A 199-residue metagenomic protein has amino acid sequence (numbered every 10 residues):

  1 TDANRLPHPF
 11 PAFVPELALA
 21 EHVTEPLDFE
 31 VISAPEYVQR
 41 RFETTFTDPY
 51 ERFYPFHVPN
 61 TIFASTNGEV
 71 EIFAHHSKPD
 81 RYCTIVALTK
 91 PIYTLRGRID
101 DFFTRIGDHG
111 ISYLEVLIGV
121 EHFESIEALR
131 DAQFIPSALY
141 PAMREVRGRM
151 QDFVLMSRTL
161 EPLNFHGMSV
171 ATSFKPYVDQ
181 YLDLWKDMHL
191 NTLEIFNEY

Functional and structural regions predicted by a protein language model:
T1-A3, D80-G148: Acyl-donor binding region in acyl/amide transferases
T1-P26, E145-Y181: C-terminal "cap" of GNAT-fold acetyltransferases
T1-R81: Amide-forming acyltransferase catalytic core, primarily the GNAT-like/NAT-type and related acyltransferase folds
A12-V14, I62, Y113-L117, S137 (+1 more regions): Ordered hydrophobic segments in well-structured contexts
V38-E43, S173-K186: Short flexible/disordered coil segments
V58-E69, T84-Y93, V116-G119, F165 (+1 more regions): Phosphate-binding glycine-rich loops and adjacent basic patches that engage nucleotide phosphates, nucleic-acid
A128, N164-H166, D179, W185-L193: Long, contiguous binding/interaction regions
A171, H189-E198: Charged, E/D/K/R/S-rich low-complexity terminal regions of large eukaryotic assembly subunits
